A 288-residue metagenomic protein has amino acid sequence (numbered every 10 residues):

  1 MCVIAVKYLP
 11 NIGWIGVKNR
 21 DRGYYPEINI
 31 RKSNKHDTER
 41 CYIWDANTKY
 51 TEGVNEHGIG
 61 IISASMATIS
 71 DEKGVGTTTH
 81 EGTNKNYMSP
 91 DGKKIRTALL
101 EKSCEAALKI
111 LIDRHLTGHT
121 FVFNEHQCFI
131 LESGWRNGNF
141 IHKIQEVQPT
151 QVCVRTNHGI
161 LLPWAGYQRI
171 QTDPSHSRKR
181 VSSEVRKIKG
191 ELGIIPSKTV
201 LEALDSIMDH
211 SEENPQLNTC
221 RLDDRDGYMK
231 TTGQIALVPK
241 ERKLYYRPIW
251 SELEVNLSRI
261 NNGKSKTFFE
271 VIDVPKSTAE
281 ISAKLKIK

Functional and structural regions predicted by a protein language model:
M1-K288: N-terminal nucleophile
